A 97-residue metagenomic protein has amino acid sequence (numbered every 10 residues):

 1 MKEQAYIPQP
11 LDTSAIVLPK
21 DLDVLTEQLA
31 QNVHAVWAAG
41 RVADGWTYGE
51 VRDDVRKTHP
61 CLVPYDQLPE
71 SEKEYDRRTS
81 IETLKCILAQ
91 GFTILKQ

Functional and structural regions predicted by a protein language model:
M1-Q97: Alpha-helical propensity feature that highlights long, continuous alpha-helices across diverse contexts
